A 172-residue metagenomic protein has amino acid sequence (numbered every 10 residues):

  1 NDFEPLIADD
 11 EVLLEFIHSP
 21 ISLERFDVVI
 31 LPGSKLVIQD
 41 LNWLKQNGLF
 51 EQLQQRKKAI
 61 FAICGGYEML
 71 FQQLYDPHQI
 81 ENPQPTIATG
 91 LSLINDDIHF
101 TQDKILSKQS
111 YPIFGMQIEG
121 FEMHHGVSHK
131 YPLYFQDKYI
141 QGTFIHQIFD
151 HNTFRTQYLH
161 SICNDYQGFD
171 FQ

Functional and structural regions predicted by a protein language model:
N1, L133-Q172: Acyltransferase
D2-F16: Short helix-loop-beta junction
E15-R25: Short acidic low-complexity segments
K35-I118: Cysteine-nucleophile active-site neighborhood
M69-D76, D96-F100, H129, Q147-F154 (+2 more regions): Short, well-ordered loop/turn and helix-capping segments at boundaries between secondary-structure elements and domains
S110-Y139, I145: Catalytic beta-strand/loop cores that center a nucleophilic Ser/Cys/Thr and support acyl-enzyme chemistry
